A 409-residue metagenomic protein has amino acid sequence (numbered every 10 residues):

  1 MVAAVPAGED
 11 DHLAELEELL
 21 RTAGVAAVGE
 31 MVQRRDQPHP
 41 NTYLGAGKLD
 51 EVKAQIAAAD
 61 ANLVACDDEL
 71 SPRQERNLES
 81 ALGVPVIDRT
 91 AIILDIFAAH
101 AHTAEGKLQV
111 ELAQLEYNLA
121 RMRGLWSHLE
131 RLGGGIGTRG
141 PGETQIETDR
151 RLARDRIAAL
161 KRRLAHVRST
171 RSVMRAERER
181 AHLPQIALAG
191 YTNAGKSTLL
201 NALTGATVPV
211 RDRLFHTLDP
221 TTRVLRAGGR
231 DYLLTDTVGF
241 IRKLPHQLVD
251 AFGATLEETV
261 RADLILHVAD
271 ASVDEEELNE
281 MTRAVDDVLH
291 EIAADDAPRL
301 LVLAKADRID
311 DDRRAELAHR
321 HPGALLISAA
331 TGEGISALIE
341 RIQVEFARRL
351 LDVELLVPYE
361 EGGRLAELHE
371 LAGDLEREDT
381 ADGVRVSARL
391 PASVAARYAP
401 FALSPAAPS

Functional and structural regions predicted by a protein language model:
M1-L94, P405-S409: N-terminal accessory targeting/assembly segments
M1-V2, E17, L119-A194, L200-N201 (+3 more regions): C-terminal-of-GTPase-core extension/linker across diverse P-loop GTPases
P6-G8, Q37-T42, H100-E105, T144-Q145 (+4 more regions): Flexible beta-alpha connector loops of hexameric P-loop NTPases
P6-G8, R35-Q37, E69-P72, A91-L94 (+7 more regions): Conserved nucleotide-binding/hydrolysis micro-motifs of P-loop NTPases
L13-R21, L49, K53-A58, D67-V84 (+2 more regions): Conserved C-terminal guanine-recognition region of P-loop GTPase G domains, centered on the G4
D67-L70, L78-E79, K107, Q145 (+9 more regions): Replace "in large, NTP-powered and nucleic-acid-processing enzymes" with "in large, NTP-powered factors and other
A91-L112: Short alpha-helix plus adjacent loop in nuclease-associated cores
R171, R178-P184, A202-L233, I241-A254 (+1 more regions): Switch I (effector-binding) loop of TRAFAC-class P-loop GTPase G-domains
